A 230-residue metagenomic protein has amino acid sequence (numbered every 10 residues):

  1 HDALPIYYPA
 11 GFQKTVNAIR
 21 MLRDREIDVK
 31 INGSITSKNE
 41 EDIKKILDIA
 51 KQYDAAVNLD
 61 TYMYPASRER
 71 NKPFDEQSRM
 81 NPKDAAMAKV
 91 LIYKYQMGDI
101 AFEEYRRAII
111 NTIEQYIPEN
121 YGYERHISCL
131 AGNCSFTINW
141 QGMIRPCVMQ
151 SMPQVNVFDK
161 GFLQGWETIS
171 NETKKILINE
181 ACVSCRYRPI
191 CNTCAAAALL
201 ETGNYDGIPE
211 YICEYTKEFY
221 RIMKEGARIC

Functional and structural regions predicted by a protein language model:
H1-A3: Residue-level detector of conserved catalytic or cofactor/ligand-binding positions in enzyme active sites
P5-A131, T137-Q141, R145, M149: Radical SAM enzyme [4Fe-4S]-AdoMet core and its adjacent flexible, acidic and glycine-rich loops/tails across
A55, R68, K72-P73, E103-F219: Accessory C-terminal segments flanking Radical SAM cores
E218-G226: Short metal-binding segments enriched for Cys and/or His
